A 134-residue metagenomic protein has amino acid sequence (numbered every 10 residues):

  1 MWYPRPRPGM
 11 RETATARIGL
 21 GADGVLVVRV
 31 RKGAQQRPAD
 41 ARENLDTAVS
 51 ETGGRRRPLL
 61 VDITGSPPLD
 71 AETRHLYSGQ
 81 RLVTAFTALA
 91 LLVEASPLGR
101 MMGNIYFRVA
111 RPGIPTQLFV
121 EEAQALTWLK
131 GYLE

Functional and structural regions predicted by a protein language model:
M1-E134: Amphipathic, Lys/Arg-enriched alpha-helical "gate/interface" segment within cytosolic domains that mediates
